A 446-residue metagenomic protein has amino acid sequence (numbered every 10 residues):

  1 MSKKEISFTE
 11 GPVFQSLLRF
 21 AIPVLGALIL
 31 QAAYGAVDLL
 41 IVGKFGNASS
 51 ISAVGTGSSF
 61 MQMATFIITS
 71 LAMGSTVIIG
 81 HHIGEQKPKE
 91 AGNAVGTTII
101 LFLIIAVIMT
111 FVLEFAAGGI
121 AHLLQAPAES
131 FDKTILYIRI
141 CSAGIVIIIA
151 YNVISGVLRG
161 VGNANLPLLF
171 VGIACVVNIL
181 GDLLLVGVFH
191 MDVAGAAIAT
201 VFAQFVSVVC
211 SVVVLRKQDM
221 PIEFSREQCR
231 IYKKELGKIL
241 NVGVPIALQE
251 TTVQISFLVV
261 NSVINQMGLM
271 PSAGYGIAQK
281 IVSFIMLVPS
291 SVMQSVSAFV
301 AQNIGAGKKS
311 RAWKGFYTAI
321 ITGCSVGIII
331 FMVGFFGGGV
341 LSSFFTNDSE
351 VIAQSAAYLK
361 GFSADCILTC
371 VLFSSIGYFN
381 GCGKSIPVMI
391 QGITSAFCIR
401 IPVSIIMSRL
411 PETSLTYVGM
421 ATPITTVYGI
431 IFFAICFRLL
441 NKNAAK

Functional and structural regions predicted by a protein language model:
M1-A21, I79-V146, V188-V244, V300-D365 (+1 more regions): Short alpha-helical transmembrane segments in multi-pass integral membrane proteins
F8-L40, K44-F45, S59-G74, I78 (+6 more regions): N-terminal transmembrane alpha-helices
R19-D38, I140, A174, A203-S207 (+4 more regions): Transmembrane helical elements of multi-pass membrane transporters/channels
I29, A33-S52, A121-A128, L184-M191 (+5 more regions): Helix-terminus/linker motif at the lipid-water interface of multi-pass membrane proteins
Q31, G35-V42, T65-A72, T76 (+16 more regions): Alpha-helical transmembrane segments and their lipid-water interface positions in multi-pass membrane proteins
I51-F111, I148-P167, G274-G338, T369-Q391: Small-residue-rich hydrophobic transmembrane alpha-helices
C141-R159, P167-C175, A196-S211, S290-M293 (+4 more regions): Short runs within selected transmembrane alpha-helices of multi-pass transporters and secretion channels
